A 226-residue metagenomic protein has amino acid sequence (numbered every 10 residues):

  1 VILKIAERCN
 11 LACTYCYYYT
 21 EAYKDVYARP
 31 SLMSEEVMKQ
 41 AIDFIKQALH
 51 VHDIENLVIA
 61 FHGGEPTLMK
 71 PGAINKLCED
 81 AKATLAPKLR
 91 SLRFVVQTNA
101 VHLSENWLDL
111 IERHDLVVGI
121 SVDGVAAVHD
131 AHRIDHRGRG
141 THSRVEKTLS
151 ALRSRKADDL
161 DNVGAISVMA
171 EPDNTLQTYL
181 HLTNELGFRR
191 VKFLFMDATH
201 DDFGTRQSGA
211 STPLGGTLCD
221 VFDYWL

Functional and structural regions predicted by a protein language model:
V1-T98, H102-N106, H114: Conserved alpha-helical substructure of the radical SAM core
I2-K4, A60-H62, V95-N99, G119-S121 (+2 more regions): A cross-family glycoside hydrolase active-site/sugar-binding cleft signature
E7, L32-E36, E105, G119 (+4 more regions): Conserved structured core elements
R8, V101, D123, A170-P172: Short, surface-exposed acidic/glycine-rich loop or hinge patches that mediate macromolecular interfaces
A22-K24, G64-L68, A100-E105, V117-R139 (+1 more regions): Conserved radical SAM core fold
Q40-D43, G72-A83, N106-D109, R113 (+3 more regions): Alpha-helical scaffolding segments of alpha/beta enzyme cores, especially the outer helices of TIM-barrel or partial
E112-V118, L186-R189: Glycine-enriched alpha-helix->loop->beta-strand junction motifs that scaffold or abut catalytic
A127-E146, S150-L226: Radical SAM enzyme [4Fe-4S]-AdoMet core and its adjacent flexible, acidic and glycine-rich loops/tails across
